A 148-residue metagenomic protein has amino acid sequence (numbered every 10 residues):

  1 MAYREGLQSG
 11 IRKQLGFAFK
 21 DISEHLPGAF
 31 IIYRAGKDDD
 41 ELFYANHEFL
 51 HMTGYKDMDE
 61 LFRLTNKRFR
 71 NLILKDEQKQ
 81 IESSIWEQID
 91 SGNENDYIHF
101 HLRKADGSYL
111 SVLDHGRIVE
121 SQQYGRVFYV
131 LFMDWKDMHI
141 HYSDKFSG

Functional and structural regions predicted by a protein language model:
M1, D114-Y142: Short loop/turn elements at sensory-signaling interfaces that couple input to output
A2-F19: Short, charged amphipathic alpha-helical "coupling" segments at sensory-output junctions in signaling proteins
L15-K67: PAS-family sensory domain signal
F17, D76, Q80, D90-R117 (+1 more regions): Per-ARNT-Sim (PAS) sensory domains and their PAS-associated C-terminal
I32-A35, N46, K104, I118 (+1 more regions): Residue-level signal for short segments within beta-strands and strand-turn junctions of well-structured beta-sheet
M52, K79-S83, I140: Short, solvent-exposed alpha-helical surface patches in well-structured domains
L64-W86: PAS/Per-ARNT-Sim sensory domains
F146-G148: Signal-transducing coiled-coil/dimerization helices and immediately adjacent hinge/linker segments that couple sensory
